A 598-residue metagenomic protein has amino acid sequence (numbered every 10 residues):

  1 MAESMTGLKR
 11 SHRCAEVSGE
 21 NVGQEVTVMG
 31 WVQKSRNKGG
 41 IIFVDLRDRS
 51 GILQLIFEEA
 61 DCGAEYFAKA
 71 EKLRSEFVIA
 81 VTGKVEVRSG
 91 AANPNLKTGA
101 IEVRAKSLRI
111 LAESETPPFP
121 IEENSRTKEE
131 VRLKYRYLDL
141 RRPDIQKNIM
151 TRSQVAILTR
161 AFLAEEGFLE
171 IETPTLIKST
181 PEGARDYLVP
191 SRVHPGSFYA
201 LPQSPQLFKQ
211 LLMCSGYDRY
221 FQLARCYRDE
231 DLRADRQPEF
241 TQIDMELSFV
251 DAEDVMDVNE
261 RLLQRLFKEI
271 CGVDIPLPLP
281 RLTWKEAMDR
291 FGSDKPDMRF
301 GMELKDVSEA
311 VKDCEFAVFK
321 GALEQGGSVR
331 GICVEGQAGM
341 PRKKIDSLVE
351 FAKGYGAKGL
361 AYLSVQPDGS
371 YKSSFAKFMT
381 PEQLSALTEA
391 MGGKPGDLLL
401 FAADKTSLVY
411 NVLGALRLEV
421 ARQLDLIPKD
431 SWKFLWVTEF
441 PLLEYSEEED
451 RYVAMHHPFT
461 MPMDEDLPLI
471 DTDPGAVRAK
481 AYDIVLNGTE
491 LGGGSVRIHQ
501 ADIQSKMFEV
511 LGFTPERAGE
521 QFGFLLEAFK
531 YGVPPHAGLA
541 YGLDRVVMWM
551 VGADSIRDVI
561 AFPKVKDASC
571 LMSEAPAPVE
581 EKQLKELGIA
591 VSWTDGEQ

Functional and structural regions predicted by a protein language model:
M1-Q598: Class II aminoacyl-tRNA synthetase catalytic cores and aaRS-like
